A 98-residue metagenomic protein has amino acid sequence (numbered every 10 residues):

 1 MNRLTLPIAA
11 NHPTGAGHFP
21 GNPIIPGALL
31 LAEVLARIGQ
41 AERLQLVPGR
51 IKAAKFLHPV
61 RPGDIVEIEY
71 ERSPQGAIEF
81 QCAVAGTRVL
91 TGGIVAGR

Functional and structural regions predicted by a protein language model:
M1-I25: Catalytic strand-loop segment that frames the active site of acyl-thioester-processing enzymes
M1-R3, I51, I65-E67, A77 (+1 more regions): Intrinsic-disorder/low-complexity, polar/charged segments enriched in Ser/Thr/Lys/Arg/Asp/Glu/Gln
L6-I8, F56, A96: Hydrophobic residues in beta-strands and at strand termini
G27, Y70: Residue-level signal for inorganic ion chemistry
A28-A36: Short amphipathic alpha-helical face segments that pack within enzyme cores and frequently flank/anchor catalytic
L35-E69: Hydrophobic beta-strand-centered segment that forms part of the acyl-chain substrate-binding groove
E71-R98: HotDog/MaoC-like acyl-thioester-processing domains
